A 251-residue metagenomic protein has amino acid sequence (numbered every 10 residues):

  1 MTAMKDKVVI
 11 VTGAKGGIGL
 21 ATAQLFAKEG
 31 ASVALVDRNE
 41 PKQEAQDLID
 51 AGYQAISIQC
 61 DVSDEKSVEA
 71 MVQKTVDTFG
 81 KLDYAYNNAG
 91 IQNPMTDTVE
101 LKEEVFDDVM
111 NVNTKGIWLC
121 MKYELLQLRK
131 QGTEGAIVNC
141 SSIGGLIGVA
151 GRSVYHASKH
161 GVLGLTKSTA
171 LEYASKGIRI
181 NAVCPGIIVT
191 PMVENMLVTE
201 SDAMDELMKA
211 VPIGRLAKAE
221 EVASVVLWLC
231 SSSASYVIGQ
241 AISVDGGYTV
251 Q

Functional and structural regions predicted by a protein language model:
K15-G16: Conserved glycine-rich cofactor-binding loop
E29-Q43: Conserved glycine-rich Rossmann-like NAD(P)H-binding loop of the short-chain dehydrogenase/reductase
Q92-M95, I147, L227, I238-Q251: Short C-terminal tail/terminal secondary-structure segment of NAD(P)H-dependent dehydrogenase/reductase domains
T96-T98, K102-D108, L207: Substrate-binding pocket helix/loop in short-chain dehydrogenase/reductase
M121, S158, T166: Active-site helix of classical SDR
S142: Residue(s) in the substrate-gating loop at a strand-loop-helix junction that position the organic substrate next
A174, R179, V237-G239: Short, small/polar-rich loop/turn modules that mediate ligand/substrate recognition or access, typified
